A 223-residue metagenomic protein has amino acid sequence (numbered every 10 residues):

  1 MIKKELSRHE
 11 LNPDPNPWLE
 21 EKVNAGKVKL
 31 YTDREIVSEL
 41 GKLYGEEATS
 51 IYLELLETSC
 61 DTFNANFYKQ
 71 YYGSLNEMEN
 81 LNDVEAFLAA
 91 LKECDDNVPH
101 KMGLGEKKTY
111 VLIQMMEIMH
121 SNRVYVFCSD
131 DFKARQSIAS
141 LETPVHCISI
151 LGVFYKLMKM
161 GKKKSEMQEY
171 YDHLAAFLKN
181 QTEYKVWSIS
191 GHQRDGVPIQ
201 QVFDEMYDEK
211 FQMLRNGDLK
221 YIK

Functional and structural regions predicted by a protein language model:
M1-R123, R135-K223: Active-site-proximal, substrate-binding regions of enzyme catalytic domains and RNA-binding/basic surfaces
L104, C128-S129: Short beta-strand scaffold positions
D130-A134: Short, polar loop motifs at secondary-structure junctions
